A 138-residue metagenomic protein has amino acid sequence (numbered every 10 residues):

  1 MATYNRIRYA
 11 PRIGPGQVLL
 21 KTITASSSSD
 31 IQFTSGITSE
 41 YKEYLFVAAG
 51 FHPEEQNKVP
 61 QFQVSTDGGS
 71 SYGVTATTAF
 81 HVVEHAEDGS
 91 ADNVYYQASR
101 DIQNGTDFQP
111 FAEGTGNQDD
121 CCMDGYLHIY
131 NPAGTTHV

Functional and structural regions predicted by a protein language model:
A2-V138: Surface-exposed molecular-recognition determinants
